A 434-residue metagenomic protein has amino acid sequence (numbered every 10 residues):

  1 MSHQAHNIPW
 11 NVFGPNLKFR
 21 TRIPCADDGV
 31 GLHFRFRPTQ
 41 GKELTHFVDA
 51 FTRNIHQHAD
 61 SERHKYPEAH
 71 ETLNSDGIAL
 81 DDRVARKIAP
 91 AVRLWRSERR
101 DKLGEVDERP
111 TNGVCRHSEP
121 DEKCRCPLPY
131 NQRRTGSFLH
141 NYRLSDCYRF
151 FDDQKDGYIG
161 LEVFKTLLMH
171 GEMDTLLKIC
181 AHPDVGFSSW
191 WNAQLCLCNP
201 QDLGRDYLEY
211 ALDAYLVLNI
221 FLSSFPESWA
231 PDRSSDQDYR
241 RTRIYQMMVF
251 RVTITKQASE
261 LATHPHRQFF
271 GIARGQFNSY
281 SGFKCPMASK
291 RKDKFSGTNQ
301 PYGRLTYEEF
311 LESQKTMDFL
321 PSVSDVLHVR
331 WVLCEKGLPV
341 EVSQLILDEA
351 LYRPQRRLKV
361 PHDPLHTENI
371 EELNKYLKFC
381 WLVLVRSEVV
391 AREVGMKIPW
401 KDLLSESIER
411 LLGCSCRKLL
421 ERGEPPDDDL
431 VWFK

Functional and structural regions predicted by a protein language model:
M1-E312, S415, P425-F433: Extended intrinsically disordered, low-complexity segments enriched in serine/proline/acidic residues
A5, Q300-K434: Skp1-binding F-box subdomain of Cullin-RING ligase substrate receptors
